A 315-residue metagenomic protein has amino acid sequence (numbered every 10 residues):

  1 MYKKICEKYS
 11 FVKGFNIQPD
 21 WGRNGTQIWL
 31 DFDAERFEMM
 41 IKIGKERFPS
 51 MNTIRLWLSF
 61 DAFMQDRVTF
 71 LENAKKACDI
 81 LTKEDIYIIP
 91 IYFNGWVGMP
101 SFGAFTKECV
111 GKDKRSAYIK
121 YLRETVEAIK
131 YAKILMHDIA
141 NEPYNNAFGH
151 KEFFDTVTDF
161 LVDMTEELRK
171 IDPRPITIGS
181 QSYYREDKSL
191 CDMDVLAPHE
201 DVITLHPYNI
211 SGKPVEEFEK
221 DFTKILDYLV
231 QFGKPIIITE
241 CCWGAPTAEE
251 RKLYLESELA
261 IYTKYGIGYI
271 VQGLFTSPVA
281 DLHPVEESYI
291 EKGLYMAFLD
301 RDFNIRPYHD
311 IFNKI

Functional and structural regions predicted by a protein language model:
Y2-E200, F232, I267-Y269, P278-V279: Active-site mouth of glycoside hydrolases
I5, A117, Y121, Y228 (+2 more regions): Charge-rich, solvent-exposed alpha-helical interaction surfaces
S10-K13, P235-I315: Substrate-binding cleft of secreted/luminal carbohydrate-active enzymes
D20, Y208, L274: Residue-level marker of positions within ordered structural domains that often coincide with functionally constrained
G22-N24, N146, G212, A245 (+2 more regions): A broad, structure-centric signal for solvent-exposed, well-ordered loop/edge residues that line or flank functional
D31-F37, N73-K75, E108-V110, F222-I225 (+2 more regions): Short, low-complexity, polar/charged sequence segments that are solvent-exposed and flexible
E38-G44, Y121, T204-N209, L299-I315: A short, hydrophobic secondary-structure junction motif
F148-Y254, E287-K292, M296-D300: Noncatalytic carbohydrate-binding groove/subsite architecture in carbohydrate-active enzymes
